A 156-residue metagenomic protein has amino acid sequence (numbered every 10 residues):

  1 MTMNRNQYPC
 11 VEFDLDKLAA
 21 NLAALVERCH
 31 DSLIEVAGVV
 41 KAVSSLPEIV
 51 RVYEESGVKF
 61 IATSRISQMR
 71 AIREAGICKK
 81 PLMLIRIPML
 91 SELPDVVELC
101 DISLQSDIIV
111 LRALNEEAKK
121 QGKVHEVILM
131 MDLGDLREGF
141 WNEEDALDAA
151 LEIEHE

Functional and structural regions predicted by a protein language model:
M1-F13: Generic N-terminal amphipathic, Lys/Arg-enriched alpha-helix
P9-C10, C29, D95: Generic hydrophobic alpha-helical membrane-segment signal
L22: Short amphipathic alpha-helical/adjacent loop interface patches that line ligand and macromolecule-binding sites
E35-E156: Active-site-proximal beta-alpha core segment in soluble small-molecule metabolic enzymes
